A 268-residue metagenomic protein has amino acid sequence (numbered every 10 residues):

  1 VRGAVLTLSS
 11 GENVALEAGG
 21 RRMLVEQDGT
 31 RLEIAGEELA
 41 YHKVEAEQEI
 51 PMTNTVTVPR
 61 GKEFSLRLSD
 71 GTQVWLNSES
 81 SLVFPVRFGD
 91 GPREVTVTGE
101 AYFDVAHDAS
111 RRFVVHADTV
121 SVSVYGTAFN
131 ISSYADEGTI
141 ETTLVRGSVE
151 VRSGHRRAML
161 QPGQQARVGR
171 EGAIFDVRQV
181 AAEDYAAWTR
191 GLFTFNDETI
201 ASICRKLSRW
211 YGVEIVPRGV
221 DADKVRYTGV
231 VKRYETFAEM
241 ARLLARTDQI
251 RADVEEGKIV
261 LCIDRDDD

Functional and structural regions predicted by a protein language model:
V1-D268: A residue-level detector for the "anchor" residue at the start of short, highly conserved motifs
